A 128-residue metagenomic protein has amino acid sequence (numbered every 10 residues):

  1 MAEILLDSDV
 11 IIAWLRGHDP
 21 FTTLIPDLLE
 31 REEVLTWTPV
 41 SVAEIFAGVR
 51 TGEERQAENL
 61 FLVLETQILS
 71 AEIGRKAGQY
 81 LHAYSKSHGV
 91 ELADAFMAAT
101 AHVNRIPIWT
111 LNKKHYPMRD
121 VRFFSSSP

Functional and structural regions predicted by a protein language model:
M1-E3, A98, H102-P128: Acidic, PIN/NYN-like endoribonuclease modules and their adjacent C-terminal/linker elements
M1-W37, F46-L62: Short, well-structured N-terminal submotif of metal-dependent ribonuclease cores
D7, W37-T38, V90-E91, N112-K113 (+1 more regions): Histidine- and aromatic-rich ligand-binding microenvironments
I11-I12, V42-I45, G74, Y116: A generic structural signal for short hydrophobic patches within well-formed alpha-helices
G17-H18, G48-V49, Y80, R119-R122: Residue-level signal for well-ordered alpha-helical positions
R31-E32, V63-L64, N104, R119: Structured helix-beta-strand junction loops
T36, Q67, F124: General small-molecule cofactor/ligand-binding pocket signal
T66-L111: Active-site neighborhoods of divalent-metal-dependent phosphate/nucleic-acid chemistry enzymes
